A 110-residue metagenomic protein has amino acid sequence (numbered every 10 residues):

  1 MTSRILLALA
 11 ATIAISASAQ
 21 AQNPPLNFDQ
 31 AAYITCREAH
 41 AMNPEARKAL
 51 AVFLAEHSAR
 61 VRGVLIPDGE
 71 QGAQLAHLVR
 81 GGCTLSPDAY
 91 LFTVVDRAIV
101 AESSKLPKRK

Functional and structural regions predicted by a protein language model:
M1-Q22: Classic N-terminal secretory signal peptides
I13-I15, H40, A73: Helix-centric, low-specificity signal for extended rod-like, repetitive segments
N23-H40: Short N-terminal segments immediately surrounding and downstream of signal-peptide cleavage
P24-F28, P44-A46, L50-K110: Compact alpha-helical subdomains of small soluble proteins
